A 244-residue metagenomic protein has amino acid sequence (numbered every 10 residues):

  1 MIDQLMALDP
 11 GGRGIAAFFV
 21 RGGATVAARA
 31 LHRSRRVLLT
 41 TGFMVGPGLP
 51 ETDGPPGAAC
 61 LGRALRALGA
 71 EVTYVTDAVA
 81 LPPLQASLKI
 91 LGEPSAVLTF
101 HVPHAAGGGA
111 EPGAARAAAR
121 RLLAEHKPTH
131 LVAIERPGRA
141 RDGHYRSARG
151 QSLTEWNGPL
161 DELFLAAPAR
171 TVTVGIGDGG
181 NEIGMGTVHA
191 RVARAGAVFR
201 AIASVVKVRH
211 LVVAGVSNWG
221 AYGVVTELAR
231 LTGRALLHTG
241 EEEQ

Functional and structural regions predicted by a protein language model:
M1-R36: Positively charged, low-complexity intrinsically disordered leader regions
R36-L38, T129-H130: Structural motif
F43-V45, R136-R139, G179-G180: Short glycine-rich anion-binding loops that position phosphate/pyrophosphate groups of nucleotides and phosphorylated
E51-E71: Histidine-anchored nucleotide/phosphate-binding helix
A70, A167-T173: A short helix->loop->beta-strand "cap" motif at the edges of active sites that frequently abuts
A70-V79: Short internal beta-strands
A86-L165: An acidic, phosphate/nucleotide-engaging active-site surface
G180-Q244: C-terminal functional extensions of proteins
